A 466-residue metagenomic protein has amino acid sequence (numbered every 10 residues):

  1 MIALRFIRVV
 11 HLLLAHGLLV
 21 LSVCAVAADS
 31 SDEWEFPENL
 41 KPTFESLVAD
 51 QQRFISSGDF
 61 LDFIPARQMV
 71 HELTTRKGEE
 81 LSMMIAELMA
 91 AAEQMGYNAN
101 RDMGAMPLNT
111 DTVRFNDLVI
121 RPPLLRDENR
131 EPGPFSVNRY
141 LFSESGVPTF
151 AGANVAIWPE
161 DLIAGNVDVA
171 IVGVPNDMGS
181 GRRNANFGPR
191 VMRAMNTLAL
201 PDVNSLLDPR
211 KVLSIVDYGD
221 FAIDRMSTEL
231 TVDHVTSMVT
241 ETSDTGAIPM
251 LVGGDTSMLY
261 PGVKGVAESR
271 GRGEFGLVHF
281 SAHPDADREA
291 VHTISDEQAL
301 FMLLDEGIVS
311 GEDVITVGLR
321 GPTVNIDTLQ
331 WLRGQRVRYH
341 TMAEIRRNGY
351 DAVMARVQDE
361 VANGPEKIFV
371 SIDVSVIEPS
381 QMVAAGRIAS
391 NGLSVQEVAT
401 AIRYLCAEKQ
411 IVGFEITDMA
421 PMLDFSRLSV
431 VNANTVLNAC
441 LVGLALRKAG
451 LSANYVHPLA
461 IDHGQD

Functional and structural regions predicted by a protein language model:
M1-I7: N-terminal secretory signal peptides that target proteins for export/translocation
R8, L12-L13, E144: Low-complexity, intrinsically disordered regions enriched in charged/polar residues
H11-S22: Bacterial N-terminal signal peptides
V23-A27: Sec/Tat signal peptide C-region and signal peptidase I cleavage site
D29-I171, N176-D466: Conserved alpha-helical scaffold segments that buttress catalytic/binding sites
